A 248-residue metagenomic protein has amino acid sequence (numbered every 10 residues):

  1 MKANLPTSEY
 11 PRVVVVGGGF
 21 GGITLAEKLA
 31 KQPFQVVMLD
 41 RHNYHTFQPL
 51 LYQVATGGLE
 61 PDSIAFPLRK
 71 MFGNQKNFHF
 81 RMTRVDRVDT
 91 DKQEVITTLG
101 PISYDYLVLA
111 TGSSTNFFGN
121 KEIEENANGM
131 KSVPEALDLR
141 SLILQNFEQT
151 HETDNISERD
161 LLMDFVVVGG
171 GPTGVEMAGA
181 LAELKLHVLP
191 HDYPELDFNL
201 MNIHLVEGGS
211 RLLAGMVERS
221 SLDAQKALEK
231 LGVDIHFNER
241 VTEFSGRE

Functional and structural regions predicted by a protein language model:
M1-Y10, F78-V166: FAD-binding core/adjacent interface of flavoenzyme oxidoreductases
K2-H79, D86, F165, P172-G215: Beta1-alpha1 glycine-rich phosphate/pyrophosphate-binding loop at the start of Rossmann-like nucleotide-binding domains
V13-F20, E27, G119-K121, K230 (+2 more regions): Localized chelating/binding microdomains that coordinate divalent metal ions or stabilize phosphate-bearing
L51-G57, E124-N128, R219-S220: Short glycine-enriched, charge-decorated loop/helix-capping segments at active-site entrances that position
Q75-D89, E229-F244: A conserved beta-strand/loop element that lines the FAD pocket in flavoprotein oxidoreductases
M130, P134-A227, L231, I235-F237: Predominantly flavin-linked oxidoreductase catalytic cores and closely associated redox partners
